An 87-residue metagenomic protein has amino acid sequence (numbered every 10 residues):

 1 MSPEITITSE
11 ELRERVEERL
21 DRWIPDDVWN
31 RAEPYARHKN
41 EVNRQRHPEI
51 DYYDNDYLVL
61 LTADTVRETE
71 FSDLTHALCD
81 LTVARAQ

Functional and structural regions predicted by a protein language model:
M1-T6, E10, H47-E49, T82-Q87: Short intrinsically disordered terminal tails
P3-P34: N-terminal acidic leader/helix
D26-A84: Acidic, low-complexity, intrinsically disordered interaction modules
